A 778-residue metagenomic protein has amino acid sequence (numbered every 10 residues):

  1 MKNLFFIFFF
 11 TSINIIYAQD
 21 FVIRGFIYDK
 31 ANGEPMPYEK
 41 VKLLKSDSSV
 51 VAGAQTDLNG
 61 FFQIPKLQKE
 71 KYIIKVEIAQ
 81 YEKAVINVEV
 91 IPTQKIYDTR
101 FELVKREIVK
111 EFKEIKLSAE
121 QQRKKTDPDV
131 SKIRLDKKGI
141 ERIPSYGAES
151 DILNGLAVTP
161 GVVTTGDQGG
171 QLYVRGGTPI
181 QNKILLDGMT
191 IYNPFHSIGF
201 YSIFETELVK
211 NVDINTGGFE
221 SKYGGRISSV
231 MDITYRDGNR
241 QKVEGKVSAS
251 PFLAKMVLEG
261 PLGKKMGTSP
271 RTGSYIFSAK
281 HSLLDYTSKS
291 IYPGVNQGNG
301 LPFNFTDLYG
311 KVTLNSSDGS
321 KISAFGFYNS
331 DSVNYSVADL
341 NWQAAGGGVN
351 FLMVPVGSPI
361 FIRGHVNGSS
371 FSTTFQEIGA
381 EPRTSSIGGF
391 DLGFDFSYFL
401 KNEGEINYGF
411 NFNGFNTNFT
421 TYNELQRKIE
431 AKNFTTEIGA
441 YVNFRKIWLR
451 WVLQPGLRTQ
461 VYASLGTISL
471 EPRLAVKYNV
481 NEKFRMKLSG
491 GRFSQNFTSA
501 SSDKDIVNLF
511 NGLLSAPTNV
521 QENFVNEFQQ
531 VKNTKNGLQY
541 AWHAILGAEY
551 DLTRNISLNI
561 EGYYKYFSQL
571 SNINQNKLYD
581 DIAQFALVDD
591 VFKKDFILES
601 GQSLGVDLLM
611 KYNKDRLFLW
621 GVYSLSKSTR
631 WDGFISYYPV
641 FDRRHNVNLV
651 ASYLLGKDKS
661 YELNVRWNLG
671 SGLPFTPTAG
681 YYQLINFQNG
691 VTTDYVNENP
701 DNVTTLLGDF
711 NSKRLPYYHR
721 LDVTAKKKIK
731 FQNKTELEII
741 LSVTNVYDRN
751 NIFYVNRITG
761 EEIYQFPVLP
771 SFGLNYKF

Functional and structural regions predicted by a protein language model:
A18-E114: Periplasm-facing N-terminal accessory domains of Gram-negative outer-membrane beta-barrel systems
V22, F252-L283, G294-S332, S336-G364 (+1 more regions): Transmembrane beta-barrel wall of Gram-negative outer-membrane proteins
E82, E89-P92, Y97, S118-F219 (+1 more regions): Periplasmic N-terminal accessory/gating domains of Gram-negative outer-membrane beta-barrel systems
A157, N350-V354, F493-N559, Y564-F567 (+3 more regions): Outer-membrane beta-barrel signature, preferentially recognizing the C-terminal barrel domain of Gram-negative
G199-S202, K210-E220, V230-G260, A279-H281 (+2 more regions): Short strand-turn segments of transmembrane beta-barrel domains in outer membranes, especially the first one or two
G389, G393, N433, E437-Y441 (+5 more regions): Outer membrane beta-barrel strand-and-loop segments of large Gram-negative receptors, especially TonB-dependent
Y563-Y566, F585-P674: Gram-negative outer-membrane beta-barrel transporters
N668-D701, R714-D722, K726-F778: C-terminal beta-signal and adjacent terminal beta-strands/loops of Gram-negative outer-membrane beta-barrel proteins
